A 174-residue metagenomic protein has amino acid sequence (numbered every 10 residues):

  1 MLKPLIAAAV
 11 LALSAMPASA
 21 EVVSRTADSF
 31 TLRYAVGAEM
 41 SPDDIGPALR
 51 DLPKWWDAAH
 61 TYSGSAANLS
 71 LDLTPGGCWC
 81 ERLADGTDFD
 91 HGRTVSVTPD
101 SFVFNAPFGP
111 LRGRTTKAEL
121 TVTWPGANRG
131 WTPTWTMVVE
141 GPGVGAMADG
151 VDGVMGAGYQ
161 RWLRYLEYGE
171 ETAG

Functional and structural regions predicted by a protein language model:
M1-P4: Positively charged n-region of N-terminal signal peptides that target proteins for export
I6-A15: Bacterial N-terminal signal peptides
A18-A66: Hydrophobic ligand-binding cavity/cleft-lining segments
D28, R112-E119: Amphipathic hydrophobic-ligand
Y34-V36, D90-V95, T116-P125: Hydrophobic/aromatic beta-strand elements that line small-molecule binding cavities or substrate pockets in beta-rich
I45-A48, W79, T94, F104 (+2 more regions): Hydrophobic pocket/interface hotspot
K54, G64-F108, Y168: Glycine-rich portal/gate segments that line the openings of hydrophobic small-molecule binding cavities
V138-G174: A conserved amphipathic terminal alpha-helix motif
